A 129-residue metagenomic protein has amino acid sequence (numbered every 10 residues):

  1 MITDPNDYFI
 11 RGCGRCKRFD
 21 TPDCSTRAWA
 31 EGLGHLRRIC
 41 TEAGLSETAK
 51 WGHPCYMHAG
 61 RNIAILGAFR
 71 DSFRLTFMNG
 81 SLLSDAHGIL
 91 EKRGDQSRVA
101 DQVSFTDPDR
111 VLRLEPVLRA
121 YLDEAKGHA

Functional and structural regions predicted by a protein language model:
M1-A129: Charge-dense, helix-prone N-terminal extensions
